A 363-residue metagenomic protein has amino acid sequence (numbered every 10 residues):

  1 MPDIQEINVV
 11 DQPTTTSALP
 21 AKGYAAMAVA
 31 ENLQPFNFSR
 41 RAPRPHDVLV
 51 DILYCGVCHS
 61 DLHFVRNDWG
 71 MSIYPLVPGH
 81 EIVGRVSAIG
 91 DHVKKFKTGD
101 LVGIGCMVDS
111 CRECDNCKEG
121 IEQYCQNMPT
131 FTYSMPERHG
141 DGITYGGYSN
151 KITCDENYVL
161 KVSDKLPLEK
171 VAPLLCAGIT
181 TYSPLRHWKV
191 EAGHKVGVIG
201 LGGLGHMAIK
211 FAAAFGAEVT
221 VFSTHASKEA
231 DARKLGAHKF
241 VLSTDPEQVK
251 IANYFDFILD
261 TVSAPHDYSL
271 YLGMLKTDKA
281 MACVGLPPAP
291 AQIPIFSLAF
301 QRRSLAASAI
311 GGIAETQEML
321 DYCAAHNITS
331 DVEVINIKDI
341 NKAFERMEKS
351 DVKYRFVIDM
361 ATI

Functional and structural regions predicted by a protein language model:
M1-V83, G146, N150-C154, Y158 (+1 more regions): Short N-terminal strand-loop motif that marks the start of NAD(P)H/FAD-dependent oxidoreductase cofactor-binding domains
P2-A21, I313-I363: C-terminal hydrophobic helical "lid"/dimerization subdomain of Rossmann-like NAD(P)H-dependent oxidoreductases
S39-C55, D68-K118, Q123, Y145 (+1 more regions): Glycine-rich beta-strand-centered segment in the early N-terminal region that forms part of a ligand/cofactor-binding
C111-I199: NAD(P)H dinucleotide-binding glycine-rich loop of Rossmann-like/cofactor-binding domains, especially the beta1-alpha1
A192-L201, F211-L270: Adenosine-nucleotide cofactor-binding segment
G205-H206: N-terminal Rossmann-fold NAD(P) dinucleotide-binding loop
P265-I337, M360-I363: Glycine-rich phosphate-binding loop and adjacent beta-alpha segment of Rossmann(oid) nucleotide-cofactor-binding
